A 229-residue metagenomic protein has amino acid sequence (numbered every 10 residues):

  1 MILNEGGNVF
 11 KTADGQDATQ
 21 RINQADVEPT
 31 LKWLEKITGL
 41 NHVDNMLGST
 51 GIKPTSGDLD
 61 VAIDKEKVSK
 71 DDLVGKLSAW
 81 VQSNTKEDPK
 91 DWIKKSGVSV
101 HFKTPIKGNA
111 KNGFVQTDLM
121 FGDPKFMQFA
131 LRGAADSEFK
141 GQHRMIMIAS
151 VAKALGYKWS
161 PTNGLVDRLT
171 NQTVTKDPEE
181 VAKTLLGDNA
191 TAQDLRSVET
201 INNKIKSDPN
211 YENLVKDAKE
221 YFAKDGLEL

Functional and structural regions predicted by a protein language model:
M1-M46: Helical scaffold of the NTase/Pol beta-like nucleotidyltransferase catalytic core
Q20-L31, K70-V74, G141, M145: Generic alpha-helical secondary structure
L31-D71: Active-site nucleotide-donor binding segment shared across nucleotidyl transfer reactions
G39-N41, T85-E87, K153-S160: Structural alpha-beta junctions
K70-N84: Short amphipathic alpha-helices in soluble, non-transmembrane regions that often serve as interface/regulatory elements
Q82-M127: Conserved catalytic core of two-metal-ion nucleotidyltransferases
K111-L229: Catalytic cores of NTP-dependent nucleotidyl/adenyl transfer enzymes across multiple folds
